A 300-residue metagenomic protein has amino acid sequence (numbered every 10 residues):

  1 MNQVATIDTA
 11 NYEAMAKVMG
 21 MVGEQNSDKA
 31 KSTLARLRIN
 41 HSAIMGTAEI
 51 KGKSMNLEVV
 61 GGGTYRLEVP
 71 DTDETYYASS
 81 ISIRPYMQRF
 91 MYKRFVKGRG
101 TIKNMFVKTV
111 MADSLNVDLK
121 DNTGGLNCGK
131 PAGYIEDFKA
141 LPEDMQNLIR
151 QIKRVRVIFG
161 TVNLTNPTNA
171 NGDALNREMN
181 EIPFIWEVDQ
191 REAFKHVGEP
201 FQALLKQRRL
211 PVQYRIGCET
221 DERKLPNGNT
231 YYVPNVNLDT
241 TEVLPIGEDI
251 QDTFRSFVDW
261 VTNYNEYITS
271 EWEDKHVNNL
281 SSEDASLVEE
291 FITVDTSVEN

Functional and structural regions predicted by a protein language model:
M1-N176, N227-Y231, T241, S286-N300: OB-fold ssDNA-binding interfaces and closely related basic DNA-contact patches used across DNA replication/repair
D8-N11, E187-Q190, F194, V243-F254: Intrinsic-disorder-associated interaction segments
G20-E24, I39, E199-Q202, K206-R209 (+3 more regions): Generic surface-pattern signal
L37, R84-P85, S114, I158 (+3 more regions): Generic hydrophobic, helix-prone segments enriched in Leu/Val/Ile
K153-T241: Extended serine/threonine-enriched, polar tracts that run as long, contiguous segments within proteins
R215, E219-E290: Accessory, usually C-terminal, subdomains that scaffold auxiliary metal cofactors
